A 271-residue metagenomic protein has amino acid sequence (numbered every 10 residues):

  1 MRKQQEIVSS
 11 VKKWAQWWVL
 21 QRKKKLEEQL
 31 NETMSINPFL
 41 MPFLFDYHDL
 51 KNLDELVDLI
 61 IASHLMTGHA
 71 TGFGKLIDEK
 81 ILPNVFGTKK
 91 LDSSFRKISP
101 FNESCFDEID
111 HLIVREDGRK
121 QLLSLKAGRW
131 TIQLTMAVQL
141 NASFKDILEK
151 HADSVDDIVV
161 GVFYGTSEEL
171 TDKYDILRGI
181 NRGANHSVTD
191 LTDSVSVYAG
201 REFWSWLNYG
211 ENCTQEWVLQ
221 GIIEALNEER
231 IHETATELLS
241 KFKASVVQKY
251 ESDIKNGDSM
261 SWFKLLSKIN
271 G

Functional and structural regions predicted by a protein language model:
M1-I77, K264: Interdomain/boundary linker segments immediately adjacent to catalytic/signaling cores
M1-Q21, M66, I132-L148, S196-W206: Hydrophobic transmembrane alpha-helix bundles
M1-V8, F106, I113-R115, Q133 (+2 more regions): Short, structured coil/loop segments at alpha-helix boundaries
A15-R22, I81, V85-K90, F144-H151 (+1 more regions): Hydrophobic, Leu/Ile/Phe/Ala-enriched alpha-helical segments that form helix-helix packing faces
D54-E55, I60-I61, K150-S167, E216-A225: A short, terminal or domain-edge coil/loop segment
G74-K145: Catalytic centers of nucleases
A127-Y198: Catalytic cores of nucleic-acid endonucleases
K173-G271: Charged, structured surface patches that assemble and position nucleic-acid processing machinery
